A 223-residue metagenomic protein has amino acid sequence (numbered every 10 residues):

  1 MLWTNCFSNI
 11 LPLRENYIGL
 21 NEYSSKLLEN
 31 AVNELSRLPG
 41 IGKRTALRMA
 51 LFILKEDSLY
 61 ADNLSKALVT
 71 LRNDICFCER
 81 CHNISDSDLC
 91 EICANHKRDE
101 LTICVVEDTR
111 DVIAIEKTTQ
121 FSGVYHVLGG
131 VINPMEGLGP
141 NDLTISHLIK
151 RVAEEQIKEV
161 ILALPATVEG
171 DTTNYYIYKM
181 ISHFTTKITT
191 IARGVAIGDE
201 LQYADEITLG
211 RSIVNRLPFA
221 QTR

Functional and structural regions predicted by a protein language model:
E22-E29, R37, M49-V112: Cys/His-rich Zn2+-binding cysteine-cluster or related metal-binding knuckle/ribbon modules and their
E29-N33, L47-L51, D62, K66 (+8 more regions): Solvent-exposed alpha-helical segments within well-ordered globular domains of core cellular machineries
D86, K97-R98, T109-V112, V131-P134 (+2 more regions): Conserved nucleotide-binding/hydrolysis micro-motifs of P-loop NTPases
T102-I161: Long, charge-rich boundary regions
I149-R223: Long C-terminal interaction/binding lobes of large macromolecular proteins
